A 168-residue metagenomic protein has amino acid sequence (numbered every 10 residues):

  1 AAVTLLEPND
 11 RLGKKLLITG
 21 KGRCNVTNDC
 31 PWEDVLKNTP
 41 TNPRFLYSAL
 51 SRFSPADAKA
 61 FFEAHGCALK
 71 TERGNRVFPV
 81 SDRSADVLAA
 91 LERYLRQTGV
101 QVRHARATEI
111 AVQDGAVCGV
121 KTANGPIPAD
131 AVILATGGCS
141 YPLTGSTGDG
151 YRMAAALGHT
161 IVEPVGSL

Functional and structural regions predicted by a protein language model:
A1-K21: Glycine-rich FAD pyrophosphate-binding loop
N9-L12, R23-C24, P31, T108-E109: Short active-site-proximal "capping" loops at secondary-structure junctions
R11, I18, A85-L168: Predominantly flavin-linked oxidoreductase catalytic cores and closely associated redox partners
L12, L16, C24-V26, V35 (+3 more regions): Short clusters of hydrophobic/aromatic residues that line enzyme substrate/ligand-binding pockets
R23-T71: Glycine-rich active-site loop/strand segments that organize a redox cofactor
L46-A56, R73-R93, S140-G145: Short beta-strand to alpha-helix junction loop
T71-G74, V132: A short, surface-exposed helix-loop junction/capping segment
